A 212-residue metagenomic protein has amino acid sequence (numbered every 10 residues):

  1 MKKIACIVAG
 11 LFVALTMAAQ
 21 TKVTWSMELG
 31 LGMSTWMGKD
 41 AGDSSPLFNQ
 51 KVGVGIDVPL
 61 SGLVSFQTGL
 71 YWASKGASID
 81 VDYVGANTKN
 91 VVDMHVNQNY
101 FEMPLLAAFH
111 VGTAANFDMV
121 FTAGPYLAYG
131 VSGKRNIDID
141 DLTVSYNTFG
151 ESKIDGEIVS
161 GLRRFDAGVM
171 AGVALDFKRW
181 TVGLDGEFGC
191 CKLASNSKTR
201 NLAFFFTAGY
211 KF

Functional and structural regions predicted by a protein language model:
M1-E28, A208-F212: Bacterial Sec-dependent N-terminal signal peptides
Q20, S61-L63, A73, G112-N116 (+1 more regions): Outer-membrane beta-barrel channels and translocator barrels
Q20-G53: Short glycine/proline- and aromatic-enriched beta-strand/turn motifs that initiate or cap beta-hairpins
T21-V23, P46-Q50, N97-M103, F117 (+3 more regions): Residues that define the transmembrane beta-barrel architecture of outer-membrane proteins
M27-M33, V52-L60, L70-W72, M103-F109 (+4 more regions): Residues on the lipid-exposed face of transmembrane beta-strands in outer-membrane beta-barrel proteins
E28, D40-S45, A115, L193-N201: Solvent-exposed loop/turn segments connecting transmembrane beta-strands in outer-membrane beta-barrel proteins
T35-P46, K75-Y100, G130-D166, M170: Extracellular/periplasm-exposed beta-strand and loop segments of Gram-negative cell-envelope proteins, dominated by
S74-V81, E157-S160, R164-F212: Predominantly the C-terminal beta-signal and adjacent terminal strand-loop region of outer-membrane beta-barrel
